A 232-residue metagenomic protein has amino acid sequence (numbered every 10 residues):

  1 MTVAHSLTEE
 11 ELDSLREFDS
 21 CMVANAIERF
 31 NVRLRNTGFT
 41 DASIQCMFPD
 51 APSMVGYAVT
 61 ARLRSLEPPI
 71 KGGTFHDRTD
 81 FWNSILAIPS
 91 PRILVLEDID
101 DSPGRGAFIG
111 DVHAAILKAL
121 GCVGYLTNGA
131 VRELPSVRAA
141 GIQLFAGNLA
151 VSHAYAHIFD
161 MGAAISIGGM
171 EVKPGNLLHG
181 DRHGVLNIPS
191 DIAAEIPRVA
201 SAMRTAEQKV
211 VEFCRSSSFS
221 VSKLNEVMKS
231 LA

Functional and structural regions predicted by a protein language model:
M1-I88, E212-F219, N225: Intrinsically disordered, low-complexity regions enriched in acidic/Ser/Thr/Pro/Gln residues
F18-M22, G56, H76, F108 (+4 more regions): Conserved active-site and cofactor/substrate-binding residues in soluble primary-metabolism enzymes
I27, L117, N176-L178: Buried hydrophobic positions in well-ordered alpha/beta secondary-structure cores of metabolic enzymes
N36-F39, V95-E97, Y125-G129, L144-A146 (+1 more regions): General beta-strand structural signal in soluble alpha/beta enzymes
V55-G56, P89-R92, L120-V123, A139-I142 (+3 more regions): Short coil/turn connectors at secondary-structure junctions
S84-T127: Extracellular/luminal Protease-associated
A114-V151: Ligand/cofactor pocket segment of small-molecule handling proteins
L149-S222: Acidic, glycine-rich flexible loop/linker segments
